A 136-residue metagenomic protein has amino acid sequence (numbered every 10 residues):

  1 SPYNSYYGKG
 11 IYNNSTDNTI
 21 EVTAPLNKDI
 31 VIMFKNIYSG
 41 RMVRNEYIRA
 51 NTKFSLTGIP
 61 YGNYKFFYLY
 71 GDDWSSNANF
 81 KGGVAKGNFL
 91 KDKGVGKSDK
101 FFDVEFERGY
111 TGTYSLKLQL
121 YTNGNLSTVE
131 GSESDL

Functional and structural regions predicted by a protein language model:
S1-S39, V43-R44, G71-L136: Primarily secretory-pathway and cell-envelope proteins
E46-A50: Solvent-exposed serine/threonine-rich low-complexity stretches and specific carbohydrate-binding patches
N51-L56: Short, surface-exposed beta-strand/beta-hairpin micro-motifs centered on an aromatic residue
Y64-F66: A short tyrosine-centered beta-strand micro-motif
